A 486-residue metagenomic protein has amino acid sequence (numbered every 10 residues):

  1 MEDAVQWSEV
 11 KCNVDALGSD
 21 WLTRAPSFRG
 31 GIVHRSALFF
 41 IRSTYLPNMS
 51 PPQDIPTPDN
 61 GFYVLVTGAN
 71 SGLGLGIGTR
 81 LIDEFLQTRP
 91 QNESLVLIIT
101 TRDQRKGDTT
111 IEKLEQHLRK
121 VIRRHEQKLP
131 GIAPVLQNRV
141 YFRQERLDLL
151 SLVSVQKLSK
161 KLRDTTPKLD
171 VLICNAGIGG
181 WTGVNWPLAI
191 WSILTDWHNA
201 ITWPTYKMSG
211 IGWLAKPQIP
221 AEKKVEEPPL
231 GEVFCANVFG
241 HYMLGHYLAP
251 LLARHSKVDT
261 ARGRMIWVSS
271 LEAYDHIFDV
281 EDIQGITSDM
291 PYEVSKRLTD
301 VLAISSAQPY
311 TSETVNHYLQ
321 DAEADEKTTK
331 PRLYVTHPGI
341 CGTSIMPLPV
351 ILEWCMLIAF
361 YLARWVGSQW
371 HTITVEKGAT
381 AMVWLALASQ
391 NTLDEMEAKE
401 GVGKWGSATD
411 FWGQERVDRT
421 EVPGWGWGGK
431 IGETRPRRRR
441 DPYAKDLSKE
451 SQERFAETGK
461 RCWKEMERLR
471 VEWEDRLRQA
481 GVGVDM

Functional and structural regions predicted by a protein language model:
W7-L150, S154-K157, K161-D170, G179 (+2 more regions): NAD(P)H-dependent oxidoreductase Rossmann-fold/reductase module
N70, N175, F234-N237: Amphipathic alpha-helical repeat scaffolds
L150, E232-G240, V294: Glycine-rich NAD(P)-binding loop of the Rossmann-fold in SDR/ketoreductase-type enzymes
T166, G179-G183, E222, Y247-A261: A short helix-coil junction within the Rossmann-fold of NAD(P)-dependent oxidoreductases
N175-G183, P204-P217: Conserved NAD(P)H cofactor-binding loop of Rossmann-fold oxidoreductase domains
V184, P229-L230: Substrate-binding pocket helix/loop in short-chain dehydrogenase/reductase
P187-N199, I219-A221, V258-T260, L271-S288: Active-site "gating" loop of Rossmann-like NAD(P)-dependent oxidoreductase/epimerase domains
A236-D259, A307-S312: Amphipathic alpha-helical dimer-interface segment in Rossmann-like NAD(P)H-dependent oxidoreductases
